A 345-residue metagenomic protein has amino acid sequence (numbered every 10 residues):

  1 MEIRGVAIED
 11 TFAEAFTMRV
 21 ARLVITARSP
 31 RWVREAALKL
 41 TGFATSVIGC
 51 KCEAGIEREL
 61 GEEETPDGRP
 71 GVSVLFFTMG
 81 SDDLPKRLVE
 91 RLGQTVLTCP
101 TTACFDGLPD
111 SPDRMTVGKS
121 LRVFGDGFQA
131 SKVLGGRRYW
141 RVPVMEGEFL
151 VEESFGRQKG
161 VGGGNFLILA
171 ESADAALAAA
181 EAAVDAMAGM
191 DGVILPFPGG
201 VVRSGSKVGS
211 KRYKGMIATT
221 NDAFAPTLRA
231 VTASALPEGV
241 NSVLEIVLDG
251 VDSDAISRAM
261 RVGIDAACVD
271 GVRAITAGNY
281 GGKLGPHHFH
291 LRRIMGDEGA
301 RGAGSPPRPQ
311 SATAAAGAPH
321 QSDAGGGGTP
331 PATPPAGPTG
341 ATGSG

Functional and structural regions predicted by a protein language model:
E2-V6, D10, E14, R22-E57 (+8 more regions): Conserved mixed alpha/beta catalytic, RNA-binding, or beta-rich assembly cores of soluble enzyme, regulatory
G49-E62, R69-F76: Conserved small-residue
G302-P309, P319, G325-G328: Intrinsic, low-complexity polybasic segments
A315-A316, A336: Intrinsic disorder/low-complexity segments enriched in small, polar and charged residues
